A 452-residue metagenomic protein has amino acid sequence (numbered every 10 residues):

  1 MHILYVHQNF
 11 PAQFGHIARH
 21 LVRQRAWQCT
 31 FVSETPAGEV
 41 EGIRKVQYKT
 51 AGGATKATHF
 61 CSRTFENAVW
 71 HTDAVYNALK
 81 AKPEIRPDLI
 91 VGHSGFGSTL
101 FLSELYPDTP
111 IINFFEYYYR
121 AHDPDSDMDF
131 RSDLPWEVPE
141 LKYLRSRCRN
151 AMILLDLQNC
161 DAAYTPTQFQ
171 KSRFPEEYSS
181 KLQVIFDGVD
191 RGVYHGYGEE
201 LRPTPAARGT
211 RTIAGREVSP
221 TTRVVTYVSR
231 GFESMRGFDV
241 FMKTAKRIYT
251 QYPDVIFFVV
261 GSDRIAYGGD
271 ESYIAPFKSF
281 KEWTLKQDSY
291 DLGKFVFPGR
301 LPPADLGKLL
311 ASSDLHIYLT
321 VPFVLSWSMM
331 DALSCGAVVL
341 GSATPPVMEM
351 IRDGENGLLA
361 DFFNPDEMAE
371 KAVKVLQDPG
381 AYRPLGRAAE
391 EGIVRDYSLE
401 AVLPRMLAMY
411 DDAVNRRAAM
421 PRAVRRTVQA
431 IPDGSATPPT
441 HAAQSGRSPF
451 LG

Functional and structural regions predicted by a protein language model:
M1-V46, A162, A418, R422 (+3 more regions): N-terminal subdomain of nucleotide-sugar transferases
G52-C61, T109-A151, G192, G196-T204 (+2 more regions): Acceptor-binding helix/loop patch of EC 2.4 sugar-transfer enzymes, predominantly nucleotide-sugar-dependent
A207-R236, M242-R247, F257-F258: Conserved donor-binding/catalytic core segment of Leloir-type glycosyltransferases
I265, E271-R300, A304: Nucleotide-activated donor-binding/catalytic signature segment of Leloir-type glycosyltransferases, i.e., the conserved
V321: Aromatic "clamp/platform" in nucleotide-sugar-dependent glycosyltransferases that forms part of the donor/acceptor
V338-G341: Short hydrophobic beta-strand element within catalytic cores of glycosyltransferases and related nucleotide-activated
D353-G354, L358-P365, K374-P379: Conserved acidic donor-binding segment of nucleotide-sugar-dependent glycosyltransferases
E367, K374, A381-D396, V402-A408: A short, well-ordered alpha-helix in the C-terminal region of glycosyltransferases
